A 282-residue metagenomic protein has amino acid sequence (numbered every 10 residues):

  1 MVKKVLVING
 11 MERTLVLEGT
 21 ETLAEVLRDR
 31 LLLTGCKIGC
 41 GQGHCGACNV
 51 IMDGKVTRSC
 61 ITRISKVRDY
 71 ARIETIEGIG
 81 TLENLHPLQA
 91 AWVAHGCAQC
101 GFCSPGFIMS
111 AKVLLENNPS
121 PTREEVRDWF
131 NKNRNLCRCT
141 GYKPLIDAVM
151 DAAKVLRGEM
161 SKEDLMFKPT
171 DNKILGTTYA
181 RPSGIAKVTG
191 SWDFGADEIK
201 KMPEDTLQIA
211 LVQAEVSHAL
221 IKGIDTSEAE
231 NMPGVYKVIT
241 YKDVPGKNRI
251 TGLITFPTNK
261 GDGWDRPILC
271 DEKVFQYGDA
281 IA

Functional and structural regions predicted by a protein language model:
M1-P169, K173-I174, T189: Signature of N-terminal electron-transfer/Fe-S-associated modules in redox systems
K154-A282: Flexible, low-hydrophobicity surface segments
